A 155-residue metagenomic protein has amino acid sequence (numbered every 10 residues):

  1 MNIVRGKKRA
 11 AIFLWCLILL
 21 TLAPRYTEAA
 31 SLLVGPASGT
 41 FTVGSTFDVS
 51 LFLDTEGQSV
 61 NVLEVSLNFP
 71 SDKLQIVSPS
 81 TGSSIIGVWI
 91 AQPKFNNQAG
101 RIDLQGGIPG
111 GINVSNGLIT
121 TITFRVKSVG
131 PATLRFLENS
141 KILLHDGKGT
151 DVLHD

Functional and structural regions predicted by a protein language model:
M1-N2, I18: Helix-centric, low-specificity signal for extended rod-like, repetitive segments
N2-F13: Bacterial N-terminal signal peptides that target proteins for export
K7-K8, L20, Y26-T27: Short, intrinsically disordered, low-complexity terminal segments
I12-L22: Bacterial N-terminal signal peptides
P24-D155: Acidic, low-complexity intrinsically disordered segments
